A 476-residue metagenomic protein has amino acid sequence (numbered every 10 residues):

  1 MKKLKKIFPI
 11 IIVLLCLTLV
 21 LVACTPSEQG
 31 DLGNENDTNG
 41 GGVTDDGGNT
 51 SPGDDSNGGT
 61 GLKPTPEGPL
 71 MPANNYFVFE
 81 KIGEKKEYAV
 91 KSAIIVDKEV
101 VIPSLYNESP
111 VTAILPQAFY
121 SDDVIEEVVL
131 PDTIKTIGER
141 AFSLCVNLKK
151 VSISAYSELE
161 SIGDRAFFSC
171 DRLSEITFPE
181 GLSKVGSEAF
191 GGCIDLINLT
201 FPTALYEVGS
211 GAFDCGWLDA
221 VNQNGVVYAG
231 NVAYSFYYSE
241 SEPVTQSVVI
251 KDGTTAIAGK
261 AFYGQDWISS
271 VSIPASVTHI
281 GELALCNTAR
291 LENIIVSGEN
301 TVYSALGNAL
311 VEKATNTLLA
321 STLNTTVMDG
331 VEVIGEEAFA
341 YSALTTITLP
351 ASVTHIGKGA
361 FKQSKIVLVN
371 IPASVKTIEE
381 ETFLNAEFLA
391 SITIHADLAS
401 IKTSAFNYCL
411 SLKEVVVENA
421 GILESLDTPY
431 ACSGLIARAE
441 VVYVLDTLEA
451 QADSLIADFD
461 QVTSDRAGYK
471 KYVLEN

Functional and structural regions predicted by a protein language model:
K2-I11: Bacterial N-terminal signal peptides that target proteins for export
I10, Y76-K85, I95-A113, D123-T136 (+14 more regions): Structural signature of tandem-repeat unit edges
I12-L17: Hydrophobic helical h-region of N-terminal Sec-dependent signal peptides in bacterial secretory/periplasmic proteins
V20-A23: C-terminal motif of bacterial Sec signal peptides marking the signal peptidase cleavage site
T25-L32: Bacterial lipoprotein signal-peptidase II cleavage site
G42, A439-E440, D453-N476: C-terminal capping region of solenoid repeat domains
T44-K81: N-terminal low-complexity, Pro/Thr/Ser-rich intrinsically disordered segments that act as propeptides or flexible
P116-A118, G138-A141, G163-A166, G186-A189 (+7 more regions): Consensus positions within tandem repeat domains that build extended binding/scaffold surfaces
